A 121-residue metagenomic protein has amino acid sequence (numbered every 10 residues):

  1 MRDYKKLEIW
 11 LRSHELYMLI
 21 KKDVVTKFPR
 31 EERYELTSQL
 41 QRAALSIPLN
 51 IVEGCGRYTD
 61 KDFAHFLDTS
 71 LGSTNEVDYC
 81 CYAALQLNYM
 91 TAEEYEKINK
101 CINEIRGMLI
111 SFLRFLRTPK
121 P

Functional and structural regions predicted by a protein language model:
M1-P121: Amphipathic alpha-helical assembly/interaction segments
